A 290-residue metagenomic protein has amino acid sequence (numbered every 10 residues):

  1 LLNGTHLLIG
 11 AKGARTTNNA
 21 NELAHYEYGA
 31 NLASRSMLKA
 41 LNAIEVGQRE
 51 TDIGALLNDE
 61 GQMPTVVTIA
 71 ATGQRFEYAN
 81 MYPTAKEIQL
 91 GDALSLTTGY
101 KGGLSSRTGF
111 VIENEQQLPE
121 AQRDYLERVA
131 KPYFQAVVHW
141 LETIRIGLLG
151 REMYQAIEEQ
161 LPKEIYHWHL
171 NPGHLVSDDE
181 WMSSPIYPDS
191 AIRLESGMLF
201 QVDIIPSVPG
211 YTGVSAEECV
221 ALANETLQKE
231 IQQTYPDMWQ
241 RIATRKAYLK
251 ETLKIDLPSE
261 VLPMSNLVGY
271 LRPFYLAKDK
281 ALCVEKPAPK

Functional and structural regions predicted by a protein language model:
L1-K290: Active-site neighborhoods and metal-handling regions in enzymes and metal-associated proteins
